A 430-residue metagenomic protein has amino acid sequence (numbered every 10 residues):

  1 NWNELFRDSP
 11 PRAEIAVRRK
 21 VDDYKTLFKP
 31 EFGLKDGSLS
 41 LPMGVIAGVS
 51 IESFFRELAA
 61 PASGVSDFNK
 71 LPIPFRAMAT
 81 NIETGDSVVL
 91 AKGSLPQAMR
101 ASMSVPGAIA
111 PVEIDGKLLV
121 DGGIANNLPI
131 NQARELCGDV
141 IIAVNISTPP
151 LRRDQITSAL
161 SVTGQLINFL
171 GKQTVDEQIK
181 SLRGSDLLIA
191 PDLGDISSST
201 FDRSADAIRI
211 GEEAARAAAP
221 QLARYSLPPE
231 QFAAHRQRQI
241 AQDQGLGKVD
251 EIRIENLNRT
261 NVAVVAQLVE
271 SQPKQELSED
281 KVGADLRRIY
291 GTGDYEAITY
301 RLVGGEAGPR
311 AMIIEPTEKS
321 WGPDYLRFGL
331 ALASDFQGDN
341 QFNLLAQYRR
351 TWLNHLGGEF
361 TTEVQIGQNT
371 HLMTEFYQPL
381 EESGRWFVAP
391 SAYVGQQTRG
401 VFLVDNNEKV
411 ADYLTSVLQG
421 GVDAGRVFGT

Functional and structural regions predicted by a protein language model:
N1-R287, G291-I298, V303-G304, K319-S320: Patatin-like phospholipase
D280, D285, A297-T430: Gram-negative/organellar outer-membrane beta-barrel architecture
